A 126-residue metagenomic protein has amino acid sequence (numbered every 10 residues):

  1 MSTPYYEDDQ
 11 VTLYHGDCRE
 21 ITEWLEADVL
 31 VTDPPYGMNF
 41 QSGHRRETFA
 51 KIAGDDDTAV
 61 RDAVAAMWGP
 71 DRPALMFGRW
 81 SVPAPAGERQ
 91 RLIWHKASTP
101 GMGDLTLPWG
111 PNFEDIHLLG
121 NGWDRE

Functional and structural regions predicted by a protein language model:
P4-E126: Core catalytic lobe of class I
